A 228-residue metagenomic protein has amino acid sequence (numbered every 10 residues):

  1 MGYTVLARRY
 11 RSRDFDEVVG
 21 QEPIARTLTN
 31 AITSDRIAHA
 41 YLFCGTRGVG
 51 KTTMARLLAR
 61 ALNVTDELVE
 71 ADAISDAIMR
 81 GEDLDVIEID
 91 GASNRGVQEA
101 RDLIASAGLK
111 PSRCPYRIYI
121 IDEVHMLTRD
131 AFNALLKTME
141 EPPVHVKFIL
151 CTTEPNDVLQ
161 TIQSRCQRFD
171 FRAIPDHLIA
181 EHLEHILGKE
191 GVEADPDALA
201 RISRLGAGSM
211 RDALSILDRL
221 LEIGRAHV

Functional and structural regions predicted by a protein language model:
M1-R168, L178: P-loop/Walker A NTP-binding region and its immediately flanking N-terminal helices in P-loop NTPase folds
E17, D176, D195-P196, M210-A213: Alpha-helix N-cap/helix-initiation sites
Q21, G208-S209: Short loop-to-helix capping motifs
N30, V192-E193, E222: Ribosome large-subunit tunnel/peptidyl-transferase-proximal elements
Y119, E184, G188, A198-L205 (+1 more regions): C-terminal helical "lid" of AAA+/P-loop NTPase domains
F169-R172, D176-A200: Helix-loop-helix "sensor" segment of P-loop NTPases
A226-V228: Conserved small/polar residues in nucleotide/adenosyl-binding loops
